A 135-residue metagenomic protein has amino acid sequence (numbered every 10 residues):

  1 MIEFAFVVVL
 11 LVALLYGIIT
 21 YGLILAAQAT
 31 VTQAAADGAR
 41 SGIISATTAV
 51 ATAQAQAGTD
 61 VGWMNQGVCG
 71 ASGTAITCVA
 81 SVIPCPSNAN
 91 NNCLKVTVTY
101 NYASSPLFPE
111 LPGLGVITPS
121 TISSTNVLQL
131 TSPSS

Functional and structural regions predicted by a protein language model:
M1-G22: N-terminal single-pass transmembrane signal-anchor helix
F6, I24, V127-Q129: Intrinsically disordered and other compositionally biased segments
Y16-A39: Amphipathic alpha-helical segments typified by the pilin-like N-terminal helix that continues immediately C-terminal
Q28, A36-S135: Short, conserved structural patches
